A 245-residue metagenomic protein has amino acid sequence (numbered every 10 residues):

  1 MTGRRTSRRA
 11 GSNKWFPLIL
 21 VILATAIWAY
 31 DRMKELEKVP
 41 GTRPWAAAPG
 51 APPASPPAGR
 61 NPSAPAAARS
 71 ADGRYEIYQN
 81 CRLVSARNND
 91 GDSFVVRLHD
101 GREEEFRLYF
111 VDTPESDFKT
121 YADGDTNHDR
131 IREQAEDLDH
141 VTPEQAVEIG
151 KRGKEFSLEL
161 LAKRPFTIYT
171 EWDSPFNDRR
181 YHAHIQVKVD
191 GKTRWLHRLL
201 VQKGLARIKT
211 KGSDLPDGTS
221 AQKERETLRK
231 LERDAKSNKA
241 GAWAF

Functional and structural regions predicted by a protein language model:
T2-F245: Small beta-barrel nucleic-acid-binding modules, primarily SNase/OB-fold domains and secondarily Tudor-like barrels
